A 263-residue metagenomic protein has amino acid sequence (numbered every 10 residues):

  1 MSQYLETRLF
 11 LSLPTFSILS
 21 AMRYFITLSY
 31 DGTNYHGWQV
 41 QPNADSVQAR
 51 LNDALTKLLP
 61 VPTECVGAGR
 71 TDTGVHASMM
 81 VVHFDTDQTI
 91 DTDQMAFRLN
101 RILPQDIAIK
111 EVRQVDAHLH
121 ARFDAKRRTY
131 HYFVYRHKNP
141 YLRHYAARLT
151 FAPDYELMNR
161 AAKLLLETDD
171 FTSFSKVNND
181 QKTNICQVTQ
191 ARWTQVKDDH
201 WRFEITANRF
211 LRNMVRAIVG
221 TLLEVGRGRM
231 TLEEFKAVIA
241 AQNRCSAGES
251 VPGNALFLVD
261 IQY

Functional and structural regions predicted by a protein language model:
M1-A21: Intrinsic disorder/low-complexity segments
L19-Y263: Structured-RNA-binding interfaces characteristic of tRNA pseudouridine synthases
